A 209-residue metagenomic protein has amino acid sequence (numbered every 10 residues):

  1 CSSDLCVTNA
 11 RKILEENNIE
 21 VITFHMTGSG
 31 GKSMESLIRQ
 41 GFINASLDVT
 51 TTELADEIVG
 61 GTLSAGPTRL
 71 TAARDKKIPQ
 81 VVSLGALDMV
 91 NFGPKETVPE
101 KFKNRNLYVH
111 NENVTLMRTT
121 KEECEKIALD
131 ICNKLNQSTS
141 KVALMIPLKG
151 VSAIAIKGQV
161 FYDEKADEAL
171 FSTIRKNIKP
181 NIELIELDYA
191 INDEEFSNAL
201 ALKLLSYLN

Functional and structural regions predicted by a protein language model:
L5-R11, S33-L37, E57-G60, F92-E96 (+1 more regions): Short acidic, glycine/serine/threonine-rich loops at helix termini
C6-V7, G41-N44, F102-Y108: A broad, low-specificity signal for short, low-complexity segments enriched in glycine/proline and polar/charged
A10-E20, I174-N181: Short helix-loop-beta junction
K12-E15, L47-T50, N111, V151-I154: A short alpha-helix capping/helix-coil boundary motif
E20-F24, S29-V82: A conserved active-site cap/scaffold subdomain adjacent to cofactor or substrate pockets
S64-T68, A72-P79, L84-N209: C-terminal non-catalytic interaction/assembly regions of soluble proteins
